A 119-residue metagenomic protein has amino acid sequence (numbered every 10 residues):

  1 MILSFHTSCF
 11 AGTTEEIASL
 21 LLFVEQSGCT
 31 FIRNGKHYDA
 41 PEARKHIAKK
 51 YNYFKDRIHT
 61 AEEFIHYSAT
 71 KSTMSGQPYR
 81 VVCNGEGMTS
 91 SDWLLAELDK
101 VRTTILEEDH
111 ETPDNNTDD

Functional and structural regions predicted by a protein language model:
M1-I2: Sec-dependent signal peptide recognition, specifically the positively charged N-region followed immediately by
A11-Y53: N-terminal secretory signal peptides
G35-D119: Compact alpha-helical subdomains of small soluble proteins
